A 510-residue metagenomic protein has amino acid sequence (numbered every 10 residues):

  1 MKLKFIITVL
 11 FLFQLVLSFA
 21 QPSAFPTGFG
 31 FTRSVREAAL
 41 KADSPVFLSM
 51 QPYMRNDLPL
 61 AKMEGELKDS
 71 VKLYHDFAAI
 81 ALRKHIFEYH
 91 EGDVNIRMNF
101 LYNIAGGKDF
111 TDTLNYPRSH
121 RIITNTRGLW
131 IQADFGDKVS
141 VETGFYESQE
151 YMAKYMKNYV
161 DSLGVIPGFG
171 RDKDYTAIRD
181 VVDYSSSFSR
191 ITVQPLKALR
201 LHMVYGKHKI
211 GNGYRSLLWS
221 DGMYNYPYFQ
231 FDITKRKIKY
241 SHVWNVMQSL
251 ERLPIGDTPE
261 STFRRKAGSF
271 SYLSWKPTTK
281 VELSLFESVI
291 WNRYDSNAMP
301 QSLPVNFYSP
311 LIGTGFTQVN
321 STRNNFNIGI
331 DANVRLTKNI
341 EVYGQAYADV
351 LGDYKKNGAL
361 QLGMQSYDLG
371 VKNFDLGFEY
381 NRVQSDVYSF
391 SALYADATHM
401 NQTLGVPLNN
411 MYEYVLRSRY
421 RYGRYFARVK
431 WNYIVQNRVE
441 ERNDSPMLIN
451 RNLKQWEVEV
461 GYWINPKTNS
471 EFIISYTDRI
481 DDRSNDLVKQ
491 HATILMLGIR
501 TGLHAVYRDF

Functional and structural regions predicted by a protein language model:
M1-P26: Bacterial Sec-dependent N-terminal signal peptides
L3-F5, Y184, T279-F510: Exposed, low-structure sequence patches enriched in small/polar residues
K4-I7, Q14, G92-V94, N99-Y102 (+5 more regions): Residue-level marker of intrinsically disordered, low-complexity segments enriched for small/polar residues
F13-L15, H208, M247, K454 (+1 more regions): Single-residue recognition of alpha-helix boundary sites
P22-E282, E287-R293, L362-N410, Y414-L416 (+2 more regions): Outer-membrane beta-barrel channel domains
